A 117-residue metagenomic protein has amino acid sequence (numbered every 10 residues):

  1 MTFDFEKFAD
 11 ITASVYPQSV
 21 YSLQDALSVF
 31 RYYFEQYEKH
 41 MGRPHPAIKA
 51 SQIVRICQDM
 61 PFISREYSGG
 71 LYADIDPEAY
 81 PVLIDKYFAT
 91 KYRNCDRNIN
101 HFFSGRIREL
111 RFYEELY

Functional and structural regions predicted by a protein language model:
T2-G69: Long, charged low-complexity interaction segments
C57-Y117: Short, cationic/aromatic linear interface patches that serve as DNA/RNA-contacting surfaces or protein-partner docking
